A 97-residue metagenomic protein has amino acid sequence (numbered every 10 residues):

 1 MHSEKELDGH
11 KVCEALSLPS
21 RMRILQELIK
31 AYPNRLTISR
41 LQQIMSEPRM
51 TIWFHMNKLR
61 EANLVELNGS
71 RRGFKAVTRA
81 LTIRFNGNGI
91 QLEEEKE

Functional and structural regions predicted by a protein language model:
M1-L25: Short alpha-helical segments that sit at the start of domains
C13, G73-E97: Conserved segment of winged-helix/HTH DNA-binding domains
I29-P33: Short helix-capping/hinge SLiMs at alpha-helix to coil transitions
R40-Q43: A short acidic, leucine-rich amphipathic alpha-helix
M50: Key DNA-contact positions within bacterial/archaeal DNA-binding proteins
M56-N57: Short, hydrophobic-biased segments on the C-terminal half of alpha helices that form "recognition helices"
N63: Glycine-centered, phosphate/nucleic-acid-interacting loop/turn motifs that mediate DNA/RNA or nucleotide
